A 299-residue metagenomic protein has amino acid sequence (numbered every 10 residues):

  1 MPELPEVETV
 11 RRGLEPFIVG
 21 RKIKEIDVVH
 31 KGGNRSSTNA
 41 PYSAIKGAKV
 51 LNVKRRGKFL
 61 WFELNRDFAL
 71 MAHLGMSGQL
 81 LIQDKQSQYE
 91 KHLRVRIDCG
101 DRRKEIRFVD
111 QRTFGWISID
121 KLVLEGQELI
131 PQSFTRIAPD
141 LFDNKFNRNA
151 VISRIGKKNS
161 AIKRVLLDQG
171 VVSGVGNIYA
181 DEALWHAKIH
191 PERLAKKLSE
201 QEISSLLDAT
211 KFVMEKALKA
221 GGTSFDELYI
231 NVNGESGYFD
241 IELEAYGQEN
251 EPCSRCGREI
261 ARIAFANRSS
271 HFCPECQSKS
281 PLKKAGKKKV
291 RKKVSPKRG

Functional and structural regions predicted by a protein language model:
M1-I119, G126-E128, R291-G299: Gly/Gly-Pro- and Ser/Thr-rich, intrinsically disordered tail segments characteristic of DNA damage-repair and tolerance
M1-L4, L141, K145, S199-L207: Generic detection of long, well-ordered alpha-helical segments
P5, S77, R102, V109 (+6 more regions): Generic hydrophobic/packing signal
K22-P41, K54, F59, N65 (+1 more regions): Basic, nucleic-acid-binding surfaces and adjacent catalytic neighborhoods in DNA/RNA-processing proteins
L70-G174, Y179-H186, L194: Phosphate/anion-contacting hairpin/loop surfaces
